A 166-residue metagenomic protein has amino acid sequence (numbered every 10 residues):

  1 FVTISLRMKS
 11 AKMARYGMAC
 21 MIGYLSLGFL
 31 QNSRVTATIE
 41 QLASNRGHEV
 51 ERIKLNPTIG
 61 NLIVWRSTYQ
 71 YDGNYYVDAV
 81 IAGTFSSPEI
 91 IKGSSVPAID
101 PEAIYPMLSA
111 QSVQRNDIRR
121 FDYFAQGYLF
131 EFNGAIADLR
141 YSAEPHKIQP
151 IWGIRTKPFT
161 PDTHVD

Functional and structural regions predicted by a protein language model:
F1-I4: Membrane-embedded alpha-helical segments of integral membrane proteins
R7-V35: Internal/C-terminal transmembrane anchor helices
M8-K12, E40, P97: N-proximal short alpha-helices
M18-I22, R46, A103: Generic signal for short, ordered secondary-structure residues within or immediately flanking folded domains
N32-E51: Alpha-helical transmembrane signal-anchor/signal-peptide segments
E49-R52, I59-D166: Extracytosolic and intramembrane catalytic regions of membrane-associated proteins in envelope/secretory systems
